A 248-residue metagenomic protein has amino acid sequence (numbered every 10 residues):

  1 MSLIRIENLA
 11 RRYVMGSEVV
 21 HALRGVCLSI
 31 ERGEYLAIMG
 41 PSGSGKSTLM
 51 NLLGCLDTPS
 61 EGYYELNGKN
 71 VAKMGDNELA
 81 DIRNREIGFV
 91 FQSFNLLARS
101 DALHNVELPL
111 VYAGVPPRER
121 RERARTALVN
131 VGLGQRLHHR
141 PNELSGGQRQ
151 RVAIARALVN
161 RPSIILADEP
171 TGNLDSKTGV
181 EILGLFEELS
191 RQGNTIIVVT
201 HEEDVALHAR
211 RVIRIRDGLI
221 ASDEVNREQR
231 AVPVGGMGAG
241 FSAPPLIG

Functional and structural regions predicted by a protein language model:
S2-I215: ABC family nucleotide-binding domain
G172, I247-G248: Extended, compositionally biased low-complexity polar/Lys-Gly-rich tracts and adjacent boundary/linker regions are
L219-I247: Conserved beta-strand-loop-alpha-helix hinge in the C-terminal portion of ABC ATPase nucleotide-binding domains
